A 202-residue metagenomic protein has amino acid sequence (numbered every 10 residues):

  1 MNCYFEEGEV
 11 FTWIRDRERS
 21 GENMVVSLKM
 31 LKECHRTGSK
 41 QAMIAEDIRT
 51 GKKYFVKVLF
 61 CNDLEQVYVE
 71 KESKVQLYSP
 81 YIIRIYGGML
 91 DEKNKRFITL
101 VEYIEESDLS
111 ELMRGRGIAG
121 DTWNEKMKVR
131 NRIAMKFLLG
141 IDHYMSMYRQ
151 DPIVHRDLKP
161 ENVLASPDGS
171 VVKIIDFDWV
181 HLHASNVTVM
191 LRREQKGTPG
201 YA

Functional and structural regions predicted by a protein language model:
M1-V25: Juxta-kinase regulatory segment immediately upstream of eukaryotic protein kinase catalytic domains
S39-V67: ATP-binding glycine-rich loop module of kinase domains
R84-F97: Short beta-strand micro-motifs within the conserved protein kinase catalytic domain, predominantly in the N-lobe
N94-D108: Conserved short submotifs of the Hanks-type protein kinase catalytic core that shape the nucleotide-binding pocket
I104-I118: Structural motif in protein kinase domains
R116-K136: Activation segment of protein kinase catalytic domains, centered on the conserved DFG
M145-S166: Catalytic-loop of the protein kinase fold
S166-G197: Activation segment/activation loop of eukaryotic-type protein kinase catalytic domains
